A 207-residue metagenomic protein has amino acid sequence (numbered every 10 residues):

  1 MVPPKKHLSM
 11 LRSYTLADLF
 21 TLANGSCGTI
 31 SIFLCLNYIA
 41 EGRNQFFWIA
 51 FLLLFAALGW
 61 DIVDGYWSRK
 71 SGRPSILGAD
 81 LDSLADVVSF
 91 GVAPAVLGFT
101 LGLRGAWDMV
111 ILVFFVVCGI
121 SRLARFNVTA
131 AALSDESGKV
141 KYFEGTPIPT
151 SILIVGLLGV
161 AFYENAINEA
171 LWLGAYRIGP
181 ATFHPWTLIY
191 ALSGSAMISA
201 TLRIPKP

Functional and structural regions predicted by a protein language model:
M1-I62, A200-L202: Topogenic membrane-insertion module of multi-pass membrane proteins
M1-S9, V140-P207: C-terminal membrane-associated helical module and adjoining short loops/tails
V2-G25, Y66-L84, R125-T150, L202-P207: Interhelical loop and helix-boundary elements at the membrane-water interface of polytopic inner-membrane proteins
D18-L19, S26, L52, K70-F126: Multi-pass membrane catalytic core of lipid/isoprenoid biosynthesis enzymes
N24, G28-L34, A93, C118-R122 (+2 more regions): Helical transmembrane-bundle signal
I30-L52, V88, P94-V113, L157-P185: Helix-coil boundary and interhelical linker segments in multi-pass alpha-helical membrane proteins
L54-D61, F114-R122, G159, Y190-A200: Alpha-helical transmembrane segments of multi-pass membrane proteins
V117-F126, A130, G156-V160, E164: Phosphate/oxyanion-binding loops and surfaces in catalytic or ligand/nucleic-acid-binding neighborhoods
